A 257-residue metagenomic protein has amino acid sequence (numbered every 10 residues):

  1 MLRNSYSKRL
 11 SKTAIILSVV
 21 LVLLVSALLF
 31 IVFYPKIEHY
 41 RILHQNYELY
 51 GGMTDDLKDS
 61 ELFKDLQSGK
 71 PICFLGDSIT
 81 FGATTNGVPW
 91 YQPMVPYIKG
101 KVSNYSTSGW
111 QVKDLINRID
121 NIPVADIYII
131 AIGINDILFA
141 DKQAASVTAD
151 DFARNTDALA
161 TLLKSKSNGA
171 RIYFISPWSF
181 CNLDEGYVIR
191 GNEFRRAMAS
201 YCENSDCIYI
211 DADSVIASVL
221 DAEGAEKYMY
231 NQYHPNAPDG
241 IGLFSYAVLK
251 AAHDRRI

Functional and structural regions predicted by a protein language model:
L2-L24: N-terminal Sec-pathway targeting helices
I31-S108, K113-V124: Serine-esterase "nucleophile elbow" of acetyl-processing enzymes
P71-G76, K101-S106, D126-A131, R171-S176 (+1 more regions): Structural recognition of the beta-strand scaffold that forms the well-ordered cores of secreted hydrolase catalytic
S78-G82, T107-V112, I134-F139, W178-N182 (+1 more regions): Solvent-exposed loop/turn segments at secondary-structure junctions within structured extracellular/periplasmic domains
T85-V88, V112-A153, F180-C181: Oxyanion-hole/transition-state-stabilizing segment in secreted/luminal serine hydrolases and related acyltransferases
W90, M94, R118, F152-L159 (+1 more regions): A general structural detector for well-ordered alpha-helical segments in enzyme core domains, enriched
N135, A160-F194: Active-site segments of SGNH/GDSL-like serine hydrolases that catalyze O-acetyl group transfer/hydrolysis on lipids
W178-I257: Catalytic His-Asp segment of secreted/periplasmic serine-dependent ester chemistry enzymes
